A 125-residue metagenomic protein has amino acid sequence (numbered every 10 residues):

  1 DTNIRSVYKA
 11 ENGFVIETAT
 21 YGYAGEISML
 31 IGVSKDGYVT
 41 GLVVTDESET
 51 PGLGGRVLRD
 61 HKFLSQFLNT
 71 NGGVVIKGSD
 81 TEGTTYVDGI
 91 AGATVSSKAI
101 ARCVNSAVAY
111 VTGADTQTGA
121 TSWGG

Functional and structural regions predicted by a protein language model:
D1-G125: Flexible, solvent-exposed loop/hinge segments and secondary-structure transition points
